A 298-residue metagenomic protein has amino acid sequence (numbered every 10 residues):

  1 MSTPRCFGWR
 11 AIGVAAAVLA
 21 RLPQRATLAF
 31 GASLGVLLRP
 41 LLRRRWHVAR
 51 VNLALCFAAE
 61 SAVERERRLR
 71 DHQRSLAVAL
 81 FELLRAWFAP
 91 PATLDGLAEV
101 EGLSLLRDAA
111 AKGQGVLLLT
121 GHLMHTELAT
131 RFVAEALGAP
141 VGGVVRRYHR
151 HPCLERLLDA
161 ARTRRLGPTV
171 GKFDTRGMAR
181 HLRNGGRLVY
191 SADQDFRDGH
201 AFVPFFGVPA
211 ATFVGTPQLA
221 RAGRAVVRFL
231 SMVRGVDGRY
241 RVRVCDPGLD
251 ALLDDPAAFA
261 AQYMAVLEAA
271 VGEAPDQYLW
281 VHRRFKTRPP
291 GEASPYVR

Functional and structural regions predicted by a protein language model:
M1-T120, H125, R156-A161: Membrane-anchoring hydrophobic helices of lipid-metabolizing enzymes
S2-T3, F7, L38-L41, V63 (+4 more regions): Non-catalytic C-terminal accessory region of glycerolipid acyltransferases and related lyso-lipid remodeling enzymes
V51, R131, A160, Q218 (+1 more regions): Surface-exposed charge patches
A92-A98, T163-V170, F206-G207: Short, flexible loop segments at the rims of nucleotide/cofactor-binding pockets, characterized by
G96-E99, L123, H151, G171-K172 (+2 more regions): A conditional alpha-helix N-cap/helix-loop micro-motif detector
K112-K172, D198-A201: Catalytic core of membrane glycerolipid acyltransferases/transacylases, capturing the structured, soluble-facing
